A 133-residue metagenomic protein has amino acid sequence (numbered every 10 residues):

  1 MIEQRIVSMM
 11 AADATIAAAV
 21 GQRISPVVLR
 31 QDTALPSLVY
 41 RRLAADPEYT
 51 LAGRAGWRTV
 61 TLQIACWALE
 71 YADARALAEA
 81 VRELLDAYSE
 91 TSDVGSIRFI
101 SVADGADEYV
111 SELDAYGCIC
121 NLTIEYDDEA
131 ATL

Functional and structural regions predicted by a protein language model:
M1-R54, A72, A76, E83 (+2 more regions): Small/polar-rich, solvent-exposed N-terminal microdomains that initiate assembly or binding
Q22, A34-P36, R58-L62, R98 (+1 more regions): A generic structural signal for short beta-strands and their flanking turns/coil linkers
S25-V28, R41, A65, A103 (+1 more regions): Residues in well-ordered beta-strands of folded domains
A52-G56, E112-L113: Short glycine/proline-enriched loop/turn "hinge" motifs that connect secondary-structure elements and lie
G56-L69, A74, Y116-D127: Oligomerization/assembly interface segments of phage tail-like spikes and tubes
E83-L133: Acidic-leaning, charged glycine-interspersed low-complexity segments
